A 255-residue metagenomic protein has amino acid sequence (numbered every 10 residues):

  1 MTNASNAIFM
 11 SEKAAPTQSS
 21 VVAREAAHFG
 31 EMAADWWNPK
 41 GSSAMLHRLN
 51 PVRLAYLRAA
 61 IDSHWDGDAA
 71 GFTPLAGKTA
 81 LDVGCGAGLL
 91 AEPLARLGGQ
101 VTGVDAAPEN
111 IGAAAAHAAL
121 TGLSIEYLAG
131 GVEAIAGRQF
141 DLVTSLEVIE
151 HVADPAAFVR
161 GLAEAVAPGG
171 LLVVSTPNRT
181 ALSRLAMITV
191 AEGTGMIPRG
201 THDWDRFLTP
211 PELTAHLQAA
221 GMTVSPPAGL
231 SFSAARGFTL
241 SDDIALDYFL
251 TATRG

Functional and structural regions predicted by a protein language model:
T2-S43, P51: N-terminal, positively charged/glycine-rich alpha-helical extensions of SAM-dependent methyltransferases
R48-A76: Conserved alpha-helix/loop element of class I SAM-dependent methyltransferases that forms part of the SAM/SAH-binding
I61, W65, A118, L217: Conserved hydrophobic residues forming the short capping helix/wall of the S-adenosyl-L-methionine
G67-T73, K78-L182, P210, L250-T253: Conserved SAM-binding loop
T176, G195-E212: Acceptor-substrate binding/catalytic loop of class I
S183-G193: Short, flexible, mixed-charge acidic loops at enzyme active sites
D205-G221, P227: Short alpha-helix
F238-G255: Core SAM-dependent methyltransferase catalytic element
